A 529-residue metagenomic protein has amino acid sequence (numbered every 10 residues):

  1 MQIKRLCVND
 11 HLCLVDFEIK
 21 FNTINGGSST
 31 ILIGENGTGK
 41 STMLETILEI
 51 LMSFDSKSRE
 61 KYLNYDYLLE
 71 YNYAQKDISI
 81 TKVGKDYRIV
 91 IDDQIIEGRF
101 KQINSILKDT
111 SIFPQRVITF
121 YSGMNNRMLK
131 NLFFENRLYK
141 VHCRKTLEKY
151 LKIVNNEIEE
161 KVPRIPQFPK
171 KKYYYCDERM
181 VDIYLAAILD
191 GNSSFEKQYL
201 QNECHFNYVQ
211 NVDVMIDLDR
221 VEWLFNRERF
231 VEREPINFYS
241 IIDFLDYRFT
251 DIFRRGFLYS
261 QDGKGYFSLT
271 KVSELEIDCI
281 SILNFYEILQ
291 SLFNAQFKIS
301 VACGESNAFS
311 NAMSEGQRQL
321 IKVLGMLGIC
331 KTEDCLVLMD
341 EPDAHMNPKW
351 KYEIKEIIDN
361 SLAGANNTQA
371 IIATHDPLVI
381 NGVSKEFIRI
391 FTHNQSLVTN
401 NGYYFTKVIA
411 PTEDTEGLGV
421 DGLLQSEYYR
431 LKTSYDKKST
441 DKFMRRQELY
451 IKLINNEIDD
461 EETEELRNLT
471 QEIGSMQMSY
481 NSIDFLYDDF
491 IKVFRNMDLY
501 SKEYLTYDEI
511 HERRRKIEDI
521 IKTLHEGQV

Functional and structural regions predicted by a protein language model:
M1, I24-G26, K101-N104, K108-I118 (+6 more regions): Acidic, Mg2+-coordinating catalytic modules of nucleic-acid enzymes
M1-K57, Y62-D66, C279-S281, F285-L431: Switch/communication elements of ASCE P-loop NTPase nucleotide-binding domains
H11, I24, A74, S122-N125 (+2 more regions): Generic structural motif
C13-V15, Y73-I80, I95-G98, N192-Q201 (+1 more regions): Short, surface-exposed beta-strand/loop "edge" segments at domain boundaries and coil↔beta transitions
I24, V154-N156, K161, Y175 (+2 more regions): Extended helical coiled-coil dimerization/tether regions that scaffold and oligomerize large DNA-maintenance assemblies
L44-I103: Conserved P-loop NTP-binding catalytic core
E70, V117-Y121, D217, N226 (+4 more regions): A structural signal for short, well-ordered beta-strand segments and their strand-loop junctions that often border
A74-K76, N125, P377, Q395: Conserved beta-strand elements of beta-rich interaction domains across eukaryotes, especially beta-propellers
